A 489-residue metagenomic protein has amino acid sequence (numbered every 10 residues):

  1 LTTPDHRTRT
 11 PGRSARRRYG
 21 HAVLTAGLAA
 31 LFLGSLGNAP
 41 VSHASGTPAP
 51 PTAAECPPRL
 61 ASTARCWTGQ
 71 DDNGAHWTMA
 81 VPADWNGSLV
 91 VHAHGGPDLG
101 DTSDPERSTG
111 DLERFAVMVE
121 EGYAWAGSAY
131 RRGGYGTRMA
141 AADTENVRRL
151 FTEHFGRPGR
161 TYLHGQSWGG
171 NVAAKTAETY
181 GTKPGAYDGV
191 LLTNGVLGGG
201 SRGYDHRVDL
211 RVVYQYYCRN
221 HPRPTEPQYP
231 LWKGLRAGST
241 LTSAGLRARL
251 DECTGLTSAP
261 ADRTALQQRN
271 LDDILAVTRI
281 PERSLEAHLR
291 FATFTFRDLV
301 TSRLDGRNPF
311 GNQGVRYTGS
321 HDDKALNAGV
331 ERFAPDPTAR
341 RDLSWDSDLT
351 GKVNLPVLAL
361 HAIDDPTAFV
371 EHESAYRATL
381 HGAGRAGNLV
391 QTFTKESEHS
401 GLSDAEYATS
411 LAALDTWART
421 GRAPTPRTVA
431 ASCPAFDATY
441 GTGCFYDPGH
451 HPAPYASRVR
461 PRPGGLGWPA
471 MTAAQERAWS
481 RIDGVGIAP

Functional and structural regions predicted by a protein language model:
L1-S45: Secretory targeting and sorting signals
P48-P58, V196-D348: Accessory cap/linker subdomain of secreted extracellular hydrolases
A61, P260-T293, K395-P489: Alpha/beta-hydrolase-fold serine-hydrolase catalytic core, especially in secreted/extracellular enzymes
D84-W85, V147-S167: Gly/Ser-rich "nucleophile elbow"/oxyanion-hole loop immediately N-terminal to the catalytic nucleophile in hydrolases
G87-G96: Short beta-strand element of the alpha/beta-hydrolase
R160-C218: Primarily recognizes the serine-hydrolase "nucleophile elbow" in alpha/beta-hydrolase and SGNH/GDSL folds
V353, A359-H361: Short beta-strand/loop motif that positions the catalytic acidic residue of the alpha/beta-hydrolase fold
T367-H372: Conserved alpha/beta-hydrolase "acid-adjacent" motif
